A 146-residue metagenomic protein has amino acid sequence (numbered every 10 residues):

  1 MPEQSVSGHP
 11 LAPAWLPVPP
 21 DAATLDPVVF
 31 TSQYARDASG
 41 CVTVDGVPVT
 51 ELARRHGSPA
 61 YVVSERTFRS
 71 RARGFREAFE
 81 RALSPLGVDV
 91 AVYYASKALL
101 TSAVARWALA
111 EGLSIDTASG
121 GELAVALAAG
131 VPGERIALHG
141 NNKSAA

Functional and structural regions predicted by a protein language model:
M1-A146: A charged N-terminal "starter" segment
